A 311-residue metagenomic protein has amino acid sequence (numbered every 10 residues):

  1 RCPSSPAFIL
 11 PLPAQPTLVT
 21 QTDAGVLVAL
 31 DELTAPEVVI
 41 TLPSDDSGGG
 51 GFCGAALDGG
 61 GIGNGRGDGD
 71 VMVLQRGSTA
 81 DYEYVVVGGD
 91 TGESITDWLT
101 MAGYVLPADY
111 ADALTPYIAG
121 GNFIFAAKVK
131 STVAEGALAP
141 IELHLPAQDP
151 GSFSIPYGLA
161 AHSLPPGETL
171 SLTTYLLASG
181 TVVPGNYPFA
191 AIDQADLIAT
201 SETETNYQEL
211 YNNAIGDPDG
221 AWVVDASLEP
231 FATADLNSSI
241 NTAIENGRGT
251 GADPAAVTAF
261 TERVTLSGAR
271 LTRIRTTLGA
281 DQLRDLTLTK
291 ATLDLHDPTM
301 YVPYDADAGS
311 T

Functional and structural regions predicted by a protein language model:
R1, S5-P11, E83-V86, I124-K128 (+1 more regions): Ordered hydrophobic segments in well-structured contexts
R1-P43, I95-Y117, G121, F125: Surface-exposed, glycine/proline- and aromatic-rich loop segments on solvent-exposed faces across compartments
C2, S78-T79, P166: Solvent-exposed loop and beta-edge segments used for protein-protein assembly and interaction
P13, G89-G92, T132: Solvent-exposed coil/turn segments that connect beta secondary-structure elements in extracytoplasmic/periplasmic
Q15, D109-T311: Accessory, solvent-exposed terminal regions and/or long lumenal/extracellular loops of proteins
V39-T41, D45-G103: Single conserved position on a long alpha-helix in the C-terminal lobe of the eukaryotic protein kinase
